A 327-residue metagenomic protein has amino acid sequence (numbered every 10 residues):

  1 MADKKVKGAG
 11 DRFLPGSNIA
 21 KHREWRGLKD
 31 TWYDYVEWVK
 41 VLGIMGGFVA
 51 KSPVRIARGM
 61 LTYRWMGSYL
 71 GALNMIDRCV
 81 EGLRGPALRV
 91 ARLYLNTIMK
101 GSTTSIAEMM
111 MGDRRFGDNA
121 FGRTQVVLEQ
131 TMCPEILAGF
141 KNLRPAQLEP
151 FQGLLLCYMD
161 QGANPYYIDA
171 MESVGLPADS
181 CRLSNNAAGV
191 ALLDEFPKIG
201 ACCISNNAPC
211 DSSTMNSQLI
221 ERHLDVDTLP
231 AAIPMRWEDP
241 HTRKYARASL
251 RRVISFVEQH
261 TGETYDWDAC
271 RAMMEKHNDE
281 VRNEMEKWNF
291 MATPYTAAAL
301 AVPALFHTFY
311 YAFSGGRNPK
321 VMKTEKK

Functional and structural regions predicted by a protein language model:
A2-K4: Long, low-complexity intrinsically disordered regions in eukaryotic nuclear regulators
K7-V126, S255-K327: A charged, amphipathic alpha-helical module
S17, S52, S68, S102-S105 (+9 more regions): Generic serine detector
L88, R92-A201, S212-S217, E221: An N-terminal, globular interaction/scaffold subdomain
L192-M291: Internal, well-ordered alpha/beta segment that forms a basic, Gly-enriched binding/recognition surface
